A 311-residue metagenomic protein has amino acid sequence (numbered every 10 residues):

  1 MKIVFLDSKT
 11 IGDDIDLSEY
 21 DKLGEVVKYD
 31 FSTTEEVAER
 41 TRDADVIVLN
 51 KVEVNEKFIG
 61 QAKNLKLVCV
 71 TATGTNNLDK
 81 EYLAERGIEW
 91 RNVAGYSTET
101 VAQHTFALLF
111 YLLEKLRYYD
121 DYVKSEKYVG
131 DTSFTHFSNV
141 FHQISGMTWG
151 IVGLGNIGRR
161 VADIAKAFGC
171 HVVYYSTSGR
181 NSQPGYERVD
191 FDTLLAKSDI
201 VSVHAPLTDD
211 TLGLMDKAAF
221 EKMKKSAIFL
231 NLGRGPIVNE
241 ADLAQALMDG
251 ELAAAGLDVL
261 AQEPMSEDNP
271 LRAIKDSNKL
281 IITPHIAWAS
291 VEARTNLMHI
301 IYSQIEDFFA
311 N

Functional and structural regions predicted by a protein language model:
M1-A44, F309: N-terminal glycine-/charge-rich "phosphate-binding" loop or analogous flexible N-terminal tail
D30, T71-A72, I88-E99, S176 (+1 more regions): Short beta->alpha connector loops at strand-helix junctions that form conserved, small/polar/Pro-enriched
A44, A62, K197-S198, S226: An anion/phosphate-binding loop that grips the pyrophosphate of nucleotide cofactors and donors
V52, T73, D199, A205-L207 (+2 more regions): Short glycine-/small-residue-rich Rossmann-like dinucleotide-binding loops
E53-L65, D210-F229: Rossmann-fold NAD(P) dinucleotide-binding segment
I88, A94-T148: Phosphate-binding beta-alpha-beta segment of Rossmann-like dinucleotide-binding domains, i.e., the NAD(P)
W90, S226-I228, L232-N311: Rossmann-like dinucleotide-binding domain for NAD(H)/NADP(H)
T135-K225: Rossmann-like dinucleotide/phosphate-binding beta-alpha-beta segment
